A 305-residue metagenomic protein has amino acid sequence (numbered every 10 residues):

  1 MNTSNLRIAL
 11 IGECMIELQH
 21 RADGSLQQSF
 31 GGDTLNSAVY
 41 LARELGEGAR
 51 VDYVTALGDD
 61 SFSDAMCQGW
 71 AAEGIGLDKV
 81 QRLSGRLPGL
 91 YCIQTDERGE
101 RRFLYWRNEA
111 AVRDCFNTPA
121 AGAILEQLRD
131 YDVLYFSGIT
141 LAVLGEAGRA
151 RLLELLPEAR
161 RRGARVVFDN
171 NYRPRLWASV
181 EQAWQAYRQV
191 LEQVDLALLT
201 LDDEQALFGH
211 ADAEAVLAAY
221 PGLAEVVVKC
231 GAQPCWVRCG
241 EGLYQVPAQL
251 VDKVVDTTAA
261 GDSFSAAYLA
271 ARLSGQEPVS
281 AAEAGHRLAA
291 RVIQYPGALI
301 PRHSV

Functional and structural regions predicted by a protein language model:
M1-I75: Glycine-rich phosphate/adenosyl-contacting loop at the front of the ribokinase-like
M1-I8, G209-V305: Conserved phosphate-binding/catalytic region of the ribokinase-like
T3, L125-R129, L191, Y220: A short, aliphatic-rich alpha-helical micro-motif
C14, N170, S263: Active-site metal-binding loops of divalent metal-dependent hydrolases
L18, G48-I139: Conserved N-terminal subdomain of the carbohydrate kinase-like
V112-R113, L141-A150, R175-E181, L207: Active-site glycine- and acidic-residue-rich loops that bind and position anionic ligands or nucleotide-like cofactors
R162, Y172-Y244: Conserved phosphate/ATP/ADP-binding segment of small-molecule kinases
